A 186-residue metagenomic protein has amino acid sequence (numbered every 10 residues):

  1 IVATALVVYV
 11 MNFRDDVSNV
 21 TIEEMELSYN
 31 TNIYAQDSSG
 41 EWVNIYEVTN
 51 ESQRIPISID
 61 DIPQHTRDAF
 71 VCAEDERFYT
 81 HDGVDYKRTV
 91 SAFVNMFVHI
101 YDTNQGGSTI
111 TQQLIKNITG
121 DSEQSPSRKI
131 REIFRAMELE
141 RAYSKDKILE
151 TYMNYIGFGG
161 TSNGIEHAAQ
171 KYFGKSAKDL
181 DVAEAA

Functional and structural regions predicted by a protein language model:
I1-A186: Juxtamembrane regions of bacterial inner-membrane/periplasmic proteins, predominantly the peptidoglycan biogenesis
